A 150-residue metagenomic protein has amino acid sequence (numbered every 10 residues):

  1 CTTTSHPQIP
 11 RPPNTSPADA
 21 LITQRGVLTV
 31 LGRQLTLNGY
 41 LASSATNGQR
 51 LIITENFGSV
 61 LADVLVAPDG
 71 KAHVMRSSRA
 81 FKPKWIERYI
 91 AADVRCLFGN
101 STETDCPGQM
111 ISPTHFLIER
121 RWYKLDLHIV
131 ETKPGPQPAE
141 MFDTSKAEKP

Functional and structural regions predicted by a protein language model:
C1-T15: Bacterial Sec signal peptide processing site at the extreme N-terminus
T2-H6, R25-V27, L31, T36-N38 (+2 more regions): Mature, soluble, non-transmembrane domains
P13-D19, P107-S112: Short, surface-exposed loop and linker segments with low hydrophobicity and enrichment for Pro/Ser/Thr
P17-T54: Post-signal-peptide N-terminal segment of Sec-exported extracytoplasmic proteins
